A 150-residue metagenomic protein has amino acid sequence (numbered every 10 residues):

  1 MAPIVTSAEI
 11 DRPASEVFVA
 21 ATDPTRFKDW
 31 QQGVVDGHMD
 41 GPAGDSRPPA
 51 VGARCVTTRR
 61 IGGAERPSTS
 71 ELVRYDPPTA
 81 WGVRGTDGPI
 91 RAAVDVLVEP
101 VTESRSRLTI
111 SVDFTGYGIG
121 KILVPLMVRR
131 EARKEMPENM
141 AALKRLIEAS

Functional and structural regions predicted by a protein language model:
M1-S46: Hydrophobic ligand-binding cavity/cleft-lining segments
P3-V5, E65-T69, R91-D95: Short, surface-exposed coil-to-beta transition loops
S7-D11, H38, E71, L97 (+1 more regions): Generic structural detector for well-ordered beta-strands
S15-F18, P137, A141: Amphipathic alpha-helical segments that line or abut small-molecule/effector binding pockets and mediate allosteric
V17, L108-I110, L143: Hydrophobic packing within well-folded, soluble alpha/beta domains
D29, H38-P89, E103, E138-S150: Glycine-rich portal/gate segments that line the openings of hydrophobic small-molecule binding cavities
R84-E138: Beta-strand/loop substructures that line and gate deep hydrophobic ligand-binding cavities in soluble
